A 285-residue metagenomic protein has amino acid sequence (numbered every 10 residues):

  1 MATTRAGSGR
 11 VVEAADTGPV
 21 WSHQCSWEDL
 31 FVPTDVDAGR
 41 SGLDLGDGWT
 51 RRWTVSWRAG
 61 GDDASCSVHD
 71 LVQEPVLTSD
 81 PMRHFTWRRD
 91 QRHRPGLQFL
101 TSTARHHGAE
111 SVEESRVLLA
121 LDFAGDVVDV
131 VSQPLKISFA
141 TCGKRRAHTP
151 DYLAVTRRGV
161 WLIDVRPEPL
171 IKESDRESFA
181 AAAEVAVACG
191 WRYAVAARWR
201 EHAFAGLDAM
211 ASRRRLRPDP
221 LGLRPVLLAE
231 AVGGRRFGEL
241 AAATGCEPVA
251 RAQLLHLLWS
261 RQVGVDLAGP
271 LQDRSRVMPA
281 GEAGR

Functional and structural regions predicted by a protein language model:
M1-R285: Electrostatic, structured charged patches in enzyme active sites and in nucleic-acid/phosphate-binding
